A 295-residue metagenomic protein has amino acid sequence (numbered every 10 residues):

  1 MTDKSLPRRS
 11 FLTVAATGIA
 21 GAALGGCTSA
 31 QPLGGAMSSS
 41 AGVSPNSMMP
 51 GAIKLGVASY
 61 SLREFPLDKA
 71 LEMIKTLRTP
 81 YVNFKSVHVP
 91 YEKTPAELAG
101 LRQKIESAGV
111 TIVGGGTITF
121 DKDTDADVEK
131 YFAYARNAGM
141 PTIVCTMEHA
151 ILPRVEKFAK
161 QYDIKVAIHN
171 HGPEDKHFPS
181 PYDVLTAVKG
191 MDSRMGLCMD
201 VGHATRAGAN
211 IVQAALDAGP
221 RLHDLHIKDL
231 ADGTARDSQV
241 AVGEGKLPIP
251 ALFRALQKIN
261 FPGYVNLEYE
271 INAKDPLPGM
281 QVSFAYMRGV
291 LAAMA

Functional and structural regions predicted by a protein language model:
M1-I19: N-terminal secretory signal peptides and thylakoid transit peptides that target proteins across membranes
A15-A23, S47, K69-L71, H88 (+4 more regions): Active-site acidic/histidine proton-transfer and metal-coordination neighborhood in alpha/beta enzyme cores
C27-Y60, E64, E72: C-terminal segment of N-terminal export signals and the immediately downstream linker at the start of the mature
I53-A58, V82-F84, I112-T117, I143-C145 (+4 more regions): Hydrophobic faces of well-ordered beta-strands that scaffold small-molecule active sites in alpha/beta enzyme cores
V57, I74, I105, A135 (+6 more regions): Conserved, mostly hydrophobic/aromatic
A70-K85: Catalytic domains of carbohydrate-active enzymes, especially glycoside hydrolases
L71, H177-P181, L185, T205-P262 (+1 more regions): Gly/Pro-rich active-site loop or hairpin
N83-G100: Glycine-rich, proline-tolerant flexible connector loops at the mouths of alpha/beta enzymes
